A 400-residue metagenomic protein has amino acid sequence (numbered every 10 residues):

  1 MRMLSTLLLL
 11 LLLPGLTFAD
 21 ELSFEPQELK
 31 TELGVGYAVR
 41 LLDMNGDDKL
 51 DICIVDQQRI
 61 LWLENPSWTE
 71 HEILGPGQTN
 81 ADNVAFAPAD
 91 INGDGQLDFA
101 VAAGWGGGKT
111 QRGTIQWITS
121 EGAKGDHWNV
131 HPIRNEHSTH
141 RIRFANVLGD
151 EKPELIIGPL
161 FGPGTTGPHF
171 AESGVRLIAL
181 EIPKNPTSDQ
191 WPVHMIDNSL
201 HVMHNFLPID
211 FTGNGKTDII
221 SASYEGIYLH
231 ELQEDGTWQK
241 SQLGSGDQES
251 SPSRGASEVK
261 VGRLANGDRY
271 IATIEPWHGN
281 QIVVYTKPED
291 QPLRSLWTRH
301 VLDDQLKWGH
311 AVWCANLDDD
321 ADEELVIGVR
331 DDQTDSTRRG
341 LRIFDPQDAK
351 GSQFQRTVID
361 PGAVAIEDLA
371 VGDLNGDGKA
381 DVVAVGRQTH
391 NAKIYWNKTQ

Functional and structural regions predicted by a protein language model:
S5-G15: Bacterial N-terminal signal peptides
A19-Q400: Beta-propeller-forming repeat regions
